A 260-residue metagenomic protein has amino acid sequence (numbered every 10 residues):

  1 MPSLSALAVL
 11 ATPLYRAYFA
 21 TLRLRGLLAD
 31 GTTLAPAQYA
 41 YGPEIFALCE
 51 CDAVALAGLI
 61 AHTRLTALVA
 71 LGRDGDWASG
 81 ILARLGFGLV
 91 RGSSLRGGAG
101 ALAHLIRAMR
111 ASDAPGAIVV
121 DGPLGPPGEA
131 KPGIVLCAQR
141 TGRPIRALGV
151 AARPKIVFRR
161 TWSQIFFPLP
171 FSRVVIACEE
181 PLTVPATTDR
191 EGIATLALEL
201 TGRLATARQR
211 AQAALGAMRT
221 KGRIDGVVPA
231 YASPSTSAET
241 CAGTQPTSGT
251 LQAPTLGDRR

Functional and structural regions predicted by a protein language model:
M1-A55, L59-H62, L169, T201-P246 (+1 more regions): Membrane-anchoring hydrophobic helices of lipid-metabolizing enzymes
P43-G97, F158: Catalytic core of membrane glycerolipid acyltransferases/transacylases, capturing the structured, soluble-facing
L59-H62, R84-L85, A111-S112, Q139-P144: Alpha-helix C-terminal capping segments
A83-G86, A108-M109, S163-P168: Short, hinge-like loop/turn segments at secondary-structure boundaries
G92, V119, A147-V150: Generic beta-sheet signal
L105-T141: Catalytic-site beta-strand/loop segments enriched in glycine and acidic/polar residues
K131-D189: A cross-family acyltransferase "interaction/gating" segment
